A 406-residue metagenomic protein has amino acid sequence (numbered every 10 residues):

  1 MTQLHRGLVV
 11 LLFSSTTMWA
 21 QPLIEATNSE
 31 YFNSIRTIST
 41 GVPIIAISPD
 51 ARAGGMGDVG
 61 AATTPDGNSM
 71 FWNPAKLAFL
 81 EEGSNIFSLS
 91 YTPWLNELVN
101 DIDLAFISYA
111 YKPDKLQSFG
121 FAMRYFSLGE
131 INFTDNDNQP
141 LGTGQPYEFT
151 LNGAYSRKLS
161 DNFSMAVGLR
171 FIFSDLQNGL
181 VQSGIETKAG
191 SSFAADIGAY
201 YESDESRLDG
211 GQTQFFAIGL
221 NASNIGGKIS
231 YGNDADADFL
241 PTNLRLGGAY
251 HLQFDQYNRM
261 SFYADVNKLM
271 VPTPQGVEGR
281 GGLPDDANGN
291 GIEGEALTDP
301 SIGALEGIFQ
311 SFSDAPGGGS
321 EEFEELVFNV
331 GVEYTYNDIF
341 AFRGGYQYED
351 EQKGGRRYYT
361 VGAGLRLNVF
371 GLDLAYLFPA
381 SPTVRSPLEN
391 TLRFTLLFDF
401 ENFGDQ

Functional and structural regions predicted by a protein language model:
M1-L23: Bacterial Sec-dependent N-terminal signal peptides
Q21-Q406: Subset of outer-membrane beta-barrel
